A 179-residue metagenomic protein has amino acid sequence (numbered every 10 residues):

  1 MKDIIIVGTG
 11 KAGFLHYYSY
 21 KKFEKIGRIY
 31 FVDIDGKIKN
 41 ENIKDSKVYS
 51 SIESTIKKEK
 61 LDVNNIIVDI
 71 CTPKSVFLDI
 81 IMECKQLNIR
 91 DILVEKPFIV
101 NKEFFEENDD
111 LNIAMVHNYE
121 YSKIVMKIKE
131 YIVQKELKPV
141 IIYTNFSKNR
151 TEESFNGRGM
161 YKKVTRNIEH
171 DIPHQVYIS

Functional and structural regions predicted by a protein language model:
M1-K44: N-terminal Rossmann-like dinucleotide-binding module
H16, V48-N108: Beta-loop-alpha module in the N-terminal Rossmann-like domain of NAD(P)-dependent dehydrogenases, especially those
Y18, M82, M126, Y177: Active-site phosphate/pyrophosphate- and oxyanion-stabilizing loops and adjacent acidic/basic residues in soluble
R28, I67, D91, P139-I141: Residues at the N-termini of beta-strands
R28, K47, N112-M115: Conserved beta-strand segments of alpha/beta enzyme cores
I38-I43, C84-K85, K102-L111, I132 (+1 more regions): Alpha-helix C-terminal capping segments
E59-L61, I70, F98-N156: A contiguous active-site-proximal alpha/beta segment in oxidoreductase catalytic domains
V116-K123, S154-S179: Mid-domain beta-loop-alpha active-site segment that forms a flexible, acidic cofactor/metal-binding surface
